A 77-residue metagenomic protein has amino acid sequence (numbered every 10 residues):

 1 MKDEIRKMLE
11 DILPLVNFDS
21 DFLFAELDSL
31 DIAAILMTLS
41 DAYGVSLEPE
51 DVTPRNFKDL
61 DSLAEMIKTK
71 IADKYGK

Functional and structural regions predicted by a protein language model:
M1, D31, D59: Conserved acidic
M1-F18, M66-K77: Thiotemplate assembly-line natural product biosynthesis machinery
E10-L27, G44-T53: Phosphopantetheine carrier-protein modules
A25-A42: Phosphopantetheine-attachment site and its flanking helix in carrier
I35, E65-M66: Generic alpha-helical secondary-structure signal
D51-S62: AMP-binding/adenylate-forming catalytic domain of the ANL superfamily
